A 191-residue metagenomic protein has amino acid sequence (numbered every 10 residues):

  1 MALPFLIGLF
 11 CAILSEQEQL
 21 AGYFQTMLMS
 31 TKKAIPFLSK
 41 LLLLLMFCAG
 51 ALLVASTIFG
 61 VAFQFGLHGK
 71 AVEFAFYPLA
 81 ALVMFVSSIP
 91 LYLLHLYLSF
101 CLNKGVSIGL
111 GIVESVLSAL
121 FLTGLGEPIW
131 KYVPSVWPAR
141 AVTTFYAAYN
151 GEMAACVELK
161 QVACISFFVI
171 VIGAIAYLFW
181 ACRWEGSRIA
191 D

Functional and structural regions predicted by a protein language model:
M1-L6, C11, L41-K104, C156-S166: Secretory targeting signals
C11, G22-Y23, L94, W137: Hydrophobic alpha-helical segments typical of transmembrane helices and their membrane-interface/capping positions
A12-M46: Helix-loop-helix units of permease transmembrane domains in multi-pass membrane transporters, especially ABC
E16-Q19, Y23, A62-K70, L102 (+4 more regions): Membrane-interfacial segments
A34-I58, L120-V133: C-terminal halves and exits of single transmembrane alpha-helices
K104-V116: Alpha-helical transmembrane segments of multi-pass membrane transporters/permeases
V113-R188: Terminal transmembrane helical anchor/hairpin motif
